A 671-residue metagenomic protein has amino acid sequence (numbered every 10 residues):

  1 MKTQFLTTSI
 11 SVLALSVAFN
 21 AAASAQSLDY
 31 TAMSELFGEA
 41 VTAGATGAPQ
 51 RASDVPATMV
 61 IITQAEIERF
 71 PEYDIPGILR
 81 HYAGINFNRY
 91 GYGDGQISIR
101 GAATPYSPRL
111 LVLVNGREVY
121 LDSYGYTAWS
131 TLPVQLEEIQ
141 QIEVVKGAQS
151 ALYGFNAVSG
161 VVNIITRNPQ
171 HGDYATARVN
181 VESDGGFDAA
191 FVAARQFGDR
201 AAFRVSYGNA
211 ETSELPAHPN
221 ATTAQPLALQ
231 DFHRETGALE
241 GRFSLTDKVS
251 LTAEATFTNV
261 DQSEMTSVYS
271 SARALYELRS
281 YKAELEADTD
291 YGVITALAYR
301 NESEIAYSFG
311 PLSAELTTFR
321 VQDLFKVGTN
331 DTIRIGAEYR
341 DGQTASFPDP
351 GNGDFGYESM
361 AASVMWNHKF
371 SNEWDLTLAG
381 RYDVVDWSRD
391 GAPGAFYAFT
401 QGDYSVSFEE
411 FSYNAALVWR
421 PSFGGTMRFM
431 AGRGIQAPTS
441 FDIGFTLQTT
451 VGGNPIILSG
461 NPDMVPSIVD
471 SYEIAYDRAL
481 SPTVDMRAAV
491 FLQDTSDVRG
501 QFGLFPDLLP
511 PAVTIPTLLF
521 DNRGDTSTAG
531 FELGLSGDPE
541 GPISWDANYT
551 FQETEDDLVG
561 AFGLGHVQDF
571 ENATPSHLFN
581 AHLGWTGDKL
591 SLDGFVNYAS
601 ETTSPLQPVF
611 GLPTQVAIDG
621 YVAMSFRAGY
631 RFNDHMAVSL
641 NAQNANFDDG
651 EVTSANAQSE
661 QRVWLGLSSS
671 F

Functional and structural regions predicted by a protein language model:
L28-Y30, E39-G44, A48-R51, M59 (+1 more regions): Extracytoplasmic beta-strand/coil segments of soluble accessory domains associated with Gram-negative outer-membrane
E118-K146: Short acidic/polar hinge/loop motifs at secondary-structure boundaries that mediate gating or recognition
A151, N163, Q170-G172, T176-N180 (+1 more regions): Periplasmic-side early beta-strands and strand-to-turn transitions of outer-membrane beta-barrels
V179-S183, N209-S213, F257-D261, T289-Y291 (+14 more regions): Transmembrane beta-strands of outer-membrane beta-barrel pores
R242-N259, L275-E410, V418-T426, V484-F491 (+3 more regions): Face-selective signature of the C-terminal outer-membrane beta-barrel domain
S270-D288, L312, F355-Y357, G402-A416 (+8 more regions): Outer-membrane beta-barrel signature, preferentially recognizing the C-terminal barrel domain of Gram-negative
K369-N372, L376, D485-R487, F491-D494 (+5 more regions): Gram-negative outer-membrane beta-barrel transporters
A416-V418, S659-F671: Outer-membrane beta-barrel "beta-signal"
